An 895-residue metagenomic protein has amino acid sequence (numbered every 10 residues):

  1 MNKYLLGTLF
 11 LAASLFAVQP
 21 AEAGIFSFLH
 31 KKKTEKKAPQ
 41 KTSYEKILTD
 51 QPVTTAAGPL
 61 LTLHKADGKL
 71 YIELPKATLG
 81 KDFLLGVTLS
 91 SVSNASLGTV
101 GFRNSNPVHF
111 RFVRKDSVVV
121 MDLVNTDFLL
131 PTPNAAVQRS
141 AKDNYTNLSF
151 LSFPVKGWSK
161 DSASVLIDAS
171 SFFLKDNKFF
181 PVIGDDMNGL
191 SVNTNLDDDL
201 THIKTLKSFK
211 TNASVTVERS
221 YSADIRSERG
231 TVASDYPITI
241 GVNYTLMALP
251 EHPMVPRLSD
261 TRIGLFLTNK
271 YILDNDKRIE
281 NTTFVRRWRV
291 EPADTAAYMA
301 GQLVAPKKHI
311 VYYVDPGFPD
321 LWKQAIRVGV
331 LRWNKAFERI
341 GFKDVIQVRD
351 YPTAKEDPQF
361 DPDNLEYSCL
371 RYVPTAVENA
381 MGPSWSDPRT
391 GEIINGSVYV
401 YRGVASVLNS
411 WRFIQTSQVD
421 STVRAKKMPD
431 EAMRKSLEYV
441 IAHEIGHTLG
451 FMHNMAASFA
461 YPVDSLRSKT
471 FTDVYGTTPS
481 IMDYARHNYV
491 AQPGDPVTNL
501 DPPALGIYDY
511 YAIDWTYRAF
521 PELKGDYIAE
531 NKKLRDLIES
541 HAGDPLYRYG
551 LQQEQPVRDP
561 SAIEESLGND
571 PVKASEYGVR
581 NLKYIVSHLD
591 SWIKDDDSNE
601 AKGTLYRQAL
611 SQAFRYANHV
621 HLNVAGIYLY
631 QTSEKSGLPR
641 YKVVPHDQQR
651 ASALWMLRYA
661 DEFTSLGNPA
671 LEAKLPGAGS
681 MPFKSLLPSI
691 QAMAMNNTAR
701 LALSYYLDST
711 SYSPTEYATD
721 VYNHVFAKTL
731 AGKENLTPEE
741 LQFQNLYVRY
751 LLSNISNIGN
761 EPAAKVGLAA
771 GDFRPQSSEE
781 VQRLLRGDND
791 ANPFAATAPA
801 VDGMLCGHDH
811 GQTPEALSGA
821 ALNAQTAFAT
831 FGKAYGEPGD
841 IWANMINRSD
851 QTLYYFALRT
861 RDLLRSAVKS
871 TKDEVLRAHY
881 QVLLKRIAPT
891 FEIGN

Functional and structural regions predicted by a protein language model:
M1-L6: Positively charged n-region of N-terminal signal peptides that target proteins for export
G7-F16: Bacterial N-terminal signal peptides
V18-A23: Sec/Tat signal peptide C-region and signal peptidase I cleavage site
G24-F318, A336, I340, V345 (+7 more regions): Auxiliary tRNA-acceptor-end handling modules of aminoacyl-tRNA synthetases
L331-F342, G446-H447, F451, H487 (+2 more regions): Sec-exported extracytoplasmic/periplasmic mature domains
D350-V373, K435-Q492: The catalytic-center signature of Zn2+-dependent metalloproteases
M381, S386, E392-V400, E438-L449 (+3 more regions): Extended catalytic-interface subdomain
S458-N895: Conserved catalytic/binding loops enriched for acidic/polar residues
